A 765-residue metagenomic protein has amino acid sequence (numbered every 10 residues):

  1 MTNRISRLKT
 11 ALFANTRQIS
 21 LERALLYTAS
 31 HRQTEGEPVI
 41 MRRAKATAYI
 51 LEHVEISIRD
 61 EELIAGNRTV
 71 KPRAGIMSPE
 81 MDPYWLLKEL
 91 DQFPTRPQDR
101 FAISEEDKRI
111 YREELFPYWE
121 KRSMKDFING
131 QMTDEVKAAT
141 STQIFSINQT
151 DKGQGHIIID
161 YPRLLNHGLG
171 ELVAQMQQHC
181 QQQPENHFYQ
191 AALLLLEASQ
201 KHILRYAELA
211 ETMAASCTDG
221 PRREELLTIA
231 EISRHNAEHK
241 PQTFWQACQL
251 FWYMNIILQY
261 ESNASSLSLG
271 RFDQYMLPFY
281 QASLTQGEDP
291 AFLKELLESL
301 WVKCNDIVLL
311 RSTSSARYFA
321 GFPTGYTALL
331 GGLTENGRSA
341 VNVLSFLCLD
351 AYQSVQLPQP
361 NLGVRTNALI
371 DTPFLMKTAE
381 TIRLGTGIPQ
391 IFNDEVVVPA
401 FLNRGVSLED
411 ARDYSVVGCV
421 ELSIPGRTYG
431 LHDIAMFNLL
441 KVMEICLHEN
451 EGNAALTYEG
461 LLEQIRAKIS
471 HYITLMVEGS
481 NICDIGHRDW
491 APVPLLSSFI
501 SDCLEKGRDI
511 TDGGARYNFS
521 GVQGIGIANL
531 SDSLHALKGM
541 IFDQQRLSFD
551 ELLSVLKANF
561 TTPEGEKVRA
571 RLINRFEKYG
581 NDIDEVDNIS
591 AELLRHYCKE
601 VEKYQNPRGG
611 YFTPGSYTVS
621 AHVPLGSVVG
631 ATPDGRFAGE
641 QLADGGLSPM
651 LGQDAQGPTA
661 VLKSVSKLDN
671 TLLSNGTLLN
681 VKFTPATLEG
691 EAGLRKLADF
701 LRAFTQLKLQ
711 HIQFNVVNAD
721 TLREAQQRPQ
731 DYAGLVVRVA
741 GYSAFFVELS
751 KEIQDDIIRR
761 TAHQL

Functional and structural regions predicted by a protein language model:
T2-Y189, P221, E225-L765: Conserved catalytic cores of very large enzyme subunits
Q190-K201: Extended non-globular scaffold/tether segments
I203-E211, D273-L277: Extended amphipathic alpha-helical scaffold segments
A214-C217, P221: A conserved hydrophobic secondary-structure block that centers on an alpha-helix together with its immediately flanking
